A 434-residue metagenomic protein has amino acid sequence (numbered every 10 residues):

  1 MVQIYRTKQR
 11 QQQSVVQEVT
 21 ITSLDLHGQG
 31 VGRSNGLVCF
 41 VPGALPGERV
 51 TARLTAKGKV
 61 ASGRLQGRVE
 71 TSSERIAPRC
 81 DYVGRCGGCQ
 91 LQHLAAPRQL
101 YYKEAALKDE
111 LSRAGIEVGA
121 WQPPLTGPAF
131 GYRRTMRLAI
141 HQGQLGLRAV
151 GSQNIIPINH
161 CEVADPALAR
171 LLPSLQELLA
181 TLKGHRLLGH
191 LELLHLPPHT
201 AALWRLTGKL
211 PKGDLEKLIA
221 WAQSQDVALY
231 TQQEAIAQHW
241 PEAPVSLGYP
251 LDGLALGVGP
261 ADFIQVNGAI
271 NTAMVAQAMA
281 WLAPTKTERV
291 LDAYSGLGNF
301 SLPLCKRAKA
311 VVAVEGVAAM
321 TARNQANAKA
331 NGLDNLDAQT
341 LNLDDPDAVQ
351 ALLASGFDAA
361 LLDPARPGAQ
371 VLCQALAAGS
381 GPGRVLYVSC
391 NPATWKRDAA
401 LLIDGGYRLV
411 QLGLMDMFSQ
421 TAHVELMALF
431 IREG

Functional and structural regions predicted by a protein language model:
M1-Y82, S152, D165, A338: Terminal RNA-binding accessory module
V2-L26, T181, K209-G434: Rossmann-like S-adenosyl-L-methionine
S34-N35, K57, I140-Q144, V150-S152 (+2 more regions): Short acidic-glycine loop/turn motifs at beta-strand connectors
R53-T55, A139, I431: Residue-level recognition of conserved beta-strand edge/terminus positions
Q66-P78, G84-L188: Extended interfacial segments that mediate partner engagement and assembly in macromolecular machines
Q122-A129, H190-L193, E234-Q238, G413-M417: Short, solvent-exposed loop/turn elements at beta->coil junctions and helix N-caps that rim active or binding pockets
